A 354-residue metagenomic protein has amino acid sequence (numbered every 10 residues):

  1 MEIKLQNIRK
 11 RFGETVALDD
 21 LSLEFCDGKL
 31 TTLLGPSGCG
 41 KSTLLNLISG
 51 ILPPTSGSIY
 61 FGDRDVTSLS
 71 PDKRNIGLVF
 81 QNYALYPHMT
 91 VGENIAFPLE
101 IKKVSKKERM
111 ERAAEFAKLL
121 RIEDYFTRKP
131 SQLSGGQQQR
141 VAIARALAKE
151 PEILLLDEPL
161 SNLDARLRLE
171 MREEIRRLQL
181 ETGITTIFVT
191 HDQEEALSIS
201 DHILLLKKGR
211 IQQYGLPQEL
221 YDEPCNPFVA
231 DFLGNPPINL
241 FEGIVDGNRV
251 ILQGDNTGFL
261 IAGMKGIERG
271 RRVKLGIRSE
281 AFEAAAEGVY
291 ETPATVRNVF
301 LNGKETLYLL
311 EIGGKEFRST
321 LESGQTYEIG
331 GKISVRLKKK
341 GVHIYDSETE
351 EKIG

Functional and structural regions predicted by a protein language model:
L21-T32: Pre-Walker A (P-loop) beta-loop-beta motif of ABC nucleotide-binding domains
L30, P71-Q81, L85-F228: ABC ATPase nucleotide-binding domains
L34-P36: The feature captures the beta-strand-to-loop junction immediately N-terminal to the Walker
S42-L45, V141: ABC ATPase nucleotide-binding domain helices that frame the ATP-binding cleft
S49: Helix-to-loop junction immediately C-terminal to a conserved catalytic motif
G57-D65: Conserved ABC transporter NBD signature motif
P236-L240, G247-G354: Non-catalytic connector elements of ABC transporters
